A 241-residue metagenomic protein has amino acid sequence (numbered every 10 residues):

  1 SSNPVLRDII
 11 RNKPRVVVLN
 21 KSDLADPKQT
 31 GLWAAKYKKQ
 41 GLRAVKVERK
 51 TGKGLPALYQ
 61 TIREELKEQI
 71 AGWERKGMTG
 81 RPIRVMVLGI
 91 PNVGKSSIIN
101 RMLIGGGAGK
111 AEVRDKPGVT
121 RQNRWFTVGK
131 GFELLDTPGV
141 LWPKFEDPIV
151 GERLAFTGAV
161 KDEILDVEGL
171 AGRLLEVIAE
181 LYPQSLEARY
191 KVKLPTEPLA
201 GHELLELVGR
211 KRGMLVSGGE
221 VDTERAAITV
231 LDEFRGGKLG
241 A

Functional and structural regions predicted by a protein language model:
S1-R15, S22, K28, R43 (+1 more regions): Helix-rich effector regions associated with P-loop NTPase G domains
R11-N12, K53-G54, L66-K67, V85-V87 (+3 more regions): Long, charged, alpha-helical interaction scaffolds
V16, D23-I90, K110, G213-L215 (+1 more regions): Canonical P-loop GTPase G-domain recognition
R49, I99, F132-L135: Conserved active-site beta-strand-loop modules that form the wall/rim of enzyme catalytic pockets and either contain
A57, T61, S97, R101 (+3 more regions): Alpha-helical scaffold segments in soluble metabolic enzymes
I62-W73, P91, M102-G109, P117 (+3 more regions): Short, well-ordered alpha-helical segments in soluble proteins
M78-G80, G105, F126-T127: Solvent-exposed alpha-helices and their adjacent loops that cap or buttress functional pockets in soluble metabolic
R84-G107, T137: Glycine-rich phosphate-binding P-loop
